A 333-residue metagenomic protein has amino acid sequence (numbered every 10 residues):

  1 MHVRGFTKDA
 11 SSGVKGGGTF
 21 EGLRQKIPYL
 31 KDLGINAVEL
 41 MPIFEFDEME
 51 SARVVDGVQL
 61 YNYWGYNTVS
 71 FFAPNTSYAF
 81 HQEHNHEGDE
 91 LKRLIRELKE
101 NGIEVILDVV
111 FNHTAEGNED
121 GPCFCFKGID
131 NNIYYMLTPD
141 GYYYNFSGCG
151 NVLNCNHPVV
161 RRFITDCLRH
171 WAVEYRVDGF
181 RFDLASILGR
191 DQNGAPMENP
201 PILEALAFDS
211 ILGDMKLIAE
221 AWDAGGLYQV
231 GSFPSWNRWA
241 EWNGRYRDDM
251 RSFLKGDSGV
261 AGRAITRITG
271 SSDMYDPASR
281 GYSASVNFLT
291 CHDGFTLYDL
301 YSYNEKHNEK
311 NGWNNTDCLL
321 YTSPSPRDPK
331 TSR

Functional and structural regions predicted by a protein language model:
R4-V177, L184-F208, L227, M274: Substrate-binding/active-site clefts of carbohydrate-active enzymes
R176, G189-N193, M197-S323, R327: Conserved alpha/beta catalytic core and glycan-binding cleft of carbohydrate-active enzymes
R333: C-terminal substrate/ligand-recognition segments
